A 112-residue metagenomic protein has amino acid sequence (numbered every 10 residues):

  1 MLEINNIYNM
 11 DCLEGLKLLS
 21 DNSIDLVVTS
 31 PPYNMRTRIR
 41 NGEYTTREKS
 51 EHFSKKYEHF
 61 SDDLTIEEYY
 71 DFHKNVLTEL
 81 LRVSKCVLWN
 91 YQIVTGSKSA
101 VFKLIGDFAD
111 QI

Functional and structural regions predicted by a protein language model:
L2-I112: Core catalytic lobe of class I
